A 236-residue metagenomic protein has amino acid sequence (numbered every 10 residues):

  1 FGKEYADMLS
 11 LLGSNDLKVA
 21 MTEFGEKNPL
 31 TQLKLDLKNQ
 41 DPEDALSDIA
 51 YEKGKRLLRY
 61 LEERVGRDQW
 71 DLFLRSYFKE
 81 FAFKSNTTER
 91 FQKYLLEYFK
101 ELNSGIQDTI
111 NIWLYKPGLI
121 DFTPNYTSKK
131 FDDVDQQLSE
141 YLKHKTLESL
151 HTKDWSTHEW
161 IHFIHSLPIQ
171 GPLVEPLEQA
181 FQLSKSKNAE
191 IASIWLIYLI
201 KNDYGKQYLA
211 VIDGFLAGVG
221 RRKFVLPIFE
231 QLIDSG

Functional and structural regions predicted by a protein language model:
F1-L142: Hydrophobic alpha-helical and helix-loop surface patches within well-folded domains that function as non-catalytic
E80-G236: Beta/coil-rich, acidic/histidine-enriched accessory regions frequently appended to metallopeptidases
